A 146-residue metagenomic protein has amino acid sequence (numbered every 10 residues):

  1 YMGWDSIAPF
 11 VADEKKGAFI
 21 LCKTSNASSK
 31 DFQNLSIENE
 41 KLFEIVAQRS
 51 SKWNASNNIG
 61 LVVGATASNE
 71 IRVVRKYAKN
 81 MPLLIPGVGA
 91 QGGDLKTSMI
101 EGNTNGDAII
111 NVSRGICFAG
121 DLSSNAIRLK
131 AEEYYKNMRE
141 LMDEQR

Functional and structural regions predicted by a protein language model:
Y1-M2, T24-N26, A65-A67, G89-A90 (+1 more regions): Active-site-proximal loop/turn and secondary-structure-junction residues that shape catalytic pockets, frequently
Y1-V62: Conserved anion-binding
W4, A8, A47, I71 (+2 more regions): Generic structural signal for well-ordered alpha-helices, preferentially at hydrophobic/aromatic core positions
W4, N39, F43, Q91 (+2 more regions): Generic structural signal for well-ordered, non-membrane alpha-helical segments in soluble metabolic enzymes
D5-A8, K30-Q33, R72-V74, L95-K96 (+1 more regions): Short, well-ordered secondary-structure micro-motifs
V11-D13, S51-N54, R72-A78, Y135 (+1 more regions): Surface-exposed amphipathic alpha-helices with a cationic face
L61, A65-N111: A C-terminal functional module that forms or caps the active site or interfaces directly with catalytic machinery
K96-D107, R114, F118-R146: C-terminal helical cap(s) of enzyme catalytic domains, especially alpha/beta-barrels
